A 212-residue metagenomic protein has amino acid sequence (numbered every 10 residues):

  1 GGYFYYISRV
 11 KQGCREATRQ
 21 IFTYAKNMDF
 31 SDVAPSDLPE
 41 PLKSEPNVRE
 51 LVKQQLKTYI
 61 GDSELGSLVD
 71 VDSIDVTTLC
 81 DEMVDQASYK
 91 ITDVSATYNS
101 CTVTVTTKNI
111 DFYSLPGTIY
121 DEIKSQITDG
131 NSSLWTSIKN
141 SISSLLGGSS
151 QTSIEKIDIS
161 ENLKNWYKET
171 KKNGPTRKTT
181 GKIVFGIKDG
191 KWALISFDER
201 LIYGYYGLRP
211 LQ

Functional and structural regions predicted by a protein language model:
G1-Y3: Hydrophobic membrane-insertion alpha-helices, especially the h-region of bacterial N-terminal signal peptides
Y5-K90: Core segments of small alpha/beta cavity-forming domains
Y5-S8, G61, I91, S100 (+5 more regions): Intrinsically disordered, low-complexity regions enriched in small/polar residues
K11, K26, K43, R49 (+12 more regions): Context-gated lysine
Y24, V33-D37, P41, Y98-T102 (+3 more regions): Solvent-exposed, well-ordered amphipathic alpha-helical segments that flank/support binding or catalytic loops
E64-L163, L208-L211: Surface-exposed, charged secondary-structure patches
S114, S125-L146, K168-Q212: Short beta-strand edge/turn micro-motifs at domain boundaries
